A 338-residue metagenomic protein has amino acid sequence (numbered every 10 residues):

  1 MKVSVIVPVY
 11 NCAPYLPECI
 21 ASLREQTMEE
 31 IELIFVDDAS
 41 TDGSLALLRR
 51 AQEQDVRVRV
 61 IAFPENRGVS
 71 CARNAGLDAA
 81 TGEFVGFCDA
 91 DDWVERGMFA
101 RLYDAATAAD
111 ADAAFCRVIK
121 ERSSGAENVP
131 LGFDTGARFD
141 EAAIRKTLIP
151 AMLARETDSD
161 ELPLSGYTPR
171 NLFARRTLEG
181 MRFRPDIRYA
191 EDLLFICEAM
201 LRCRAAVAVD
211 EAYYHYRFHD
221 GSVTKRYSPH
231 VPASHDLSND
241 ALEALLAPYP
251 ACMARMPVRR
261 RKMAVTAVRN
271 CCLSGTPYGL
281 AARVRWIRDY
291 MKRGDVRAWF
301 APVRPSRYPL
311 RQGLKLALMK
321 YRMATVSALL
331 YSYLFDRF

Functional and structural regions predicted by a protein language model:
M1-S4, E32, L194: Cell-envelope/extracellular polymer assembly enzymes that use nucleotide-activated donors
N11-E25: Short, well-formed alpha-helical segments that are part of the catalytic scaffolds of diverse glycosyltransferases
P17, D42-R50, V60, W93 (+1 more regions): Acidic helix N-cap motif at the loop->helix transition within catalytic regions of sugar-transfer enzymes
S22, E29, D37-A46, E65: A conserved acidic beta->alpha catalytic loop
F63-A80, F87, W93: Glycine-rich, basic loop-to-helix element that forms the pyrophosphate-binding segment of sugar-nucleotide handling
W93-A206, Y214-H230: Donor-binding/catalytic cores of nucleotide-activated saccharide and glycerol-phosphate transferases/polymerases
E211-H219, K225-A251, T266, N270-V296: Catalytic core of nucleotide-sugar-dependent glycosyltransferases
L273-F338: Membrane-interface aromatic/basic loop that binds lipid-linked glycans or pyrophosphate carriers, typified by
